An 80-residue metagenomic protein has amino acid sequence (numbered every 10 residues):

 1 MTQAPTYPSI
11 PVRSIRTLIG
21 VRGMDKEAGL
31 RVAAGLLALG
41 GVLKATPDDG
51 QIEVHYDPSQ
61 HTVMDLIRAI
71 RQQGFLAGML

Functional and structural regions predicted by a protein language model:
Q3-A4, Q60: Extracytoplasmic beta-rich repeat domains
P5-G23: Short glycine-/aliphatic-rich beta-strand segments at the starts of folded cytosolic domains
L18-G20, Q51-H55: Short aromatic/hydrophobic contact patches that present stacked aromatics for nucleic-acid/ligand binding
G23-D25, Q60: Residues that cap or initiate secondary-structure elements
M24, L30-Q51: Short acidic amphipathic segments
R31-L36, D65-Q73: Short amphipathic alpha-helices in soluble, non-transmembrane regions that often serve as interface/regulatory elements
A45-T46, G74-L80: Conserved short beta-strand edge segments in small beta-sheet-based binding/regulatory domains
D57-V63: Helix N-cap motif at beta-to-alpha junctions
